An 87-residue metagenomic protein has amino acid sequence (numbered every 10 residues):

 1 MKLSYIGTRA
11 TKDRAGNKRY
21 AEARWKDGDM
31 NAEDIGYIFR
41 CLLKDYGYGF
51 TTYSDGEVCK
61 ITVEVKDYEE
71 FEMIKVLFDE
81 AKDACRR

Functional and structural regions predicted by a protein language model:
M1-G16: An N-terminal amphipathic alpha-helical segment
M1-S4, R40-C41, K75: Intrinsic-disorder/low-complexity peptide segments enriched for small residues
Y5, K44-D45, D79: Generic detector of low-complexity/intrinsically disordered segments and short hydrophobic N-terminal stretches
R14-F71: Acidic, low-complexity, intrinsically disordered interaction modules
M73-K82: Short amphipathic alpha-helices in soluble, non-transmembrane regions that often serve as interface/regulatory elements
D83-R87: Short acidic DE-rich linear segments
